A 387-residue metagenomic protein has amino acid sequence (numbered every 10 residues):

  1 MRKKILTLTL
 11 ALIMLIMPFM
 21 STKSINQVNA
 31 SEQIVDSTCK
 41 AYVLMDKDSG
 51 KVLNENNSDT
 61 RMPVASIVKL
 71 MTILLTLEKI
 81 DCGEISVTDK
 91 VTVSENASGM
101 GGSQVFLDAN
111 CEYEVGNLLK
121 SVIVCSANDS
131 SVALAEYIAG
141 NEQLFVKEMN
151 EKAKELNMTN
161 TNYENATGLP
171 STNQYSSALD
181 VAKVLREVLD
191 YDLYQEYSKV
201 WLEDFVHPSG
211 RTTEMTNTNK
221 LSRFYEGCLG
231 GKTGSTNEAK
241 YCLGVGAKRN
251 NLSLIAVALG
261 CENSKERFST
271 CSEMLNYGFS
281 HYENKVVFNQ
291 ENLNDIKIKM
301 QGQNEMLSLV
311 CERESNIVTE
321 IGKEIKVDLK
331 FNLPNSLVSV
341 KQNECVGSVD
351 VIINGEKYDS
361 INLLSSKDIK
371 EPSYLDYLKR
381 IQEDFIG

Functional and structural regions predicted by a protein language model:
R2-I5, V64, V115, Y374: Structural motif marking the loop-to-transmembrane transition
R2-Q27: Sec-dependent N-terminal signal peptides of Gram-positive bacterial secreted proteins and lipoproteins
K3-I5, L70, R249: Hydrophobic alpha-helical segments, especially transmembrane helices and their immediate juxtamembrane helical caps
K3-I5, N26-Q27, S31, N294 (+1 more regions): Polar/charged alpha-helical tracts
L6-T9, S37-T38, T60-R61, L118 (+2 more regions): Generic detector of short alpha-helix boundary/capping microenvironments and adjacent low-complexity segments
I16-M17, C82, V286-N289: Residues in and immediately flanking transmembrane alpha helices
S21-L179, K183-D192: Active-site-adjacent loops and short helices of periplasmic peptidoglycan-processing enzymes
M158-T159, P170-Y175, L179-G387: Domain-terminus/edge residues, biased toward the C-terminal soluble/receptor-binding domains of extracytoplasmic
